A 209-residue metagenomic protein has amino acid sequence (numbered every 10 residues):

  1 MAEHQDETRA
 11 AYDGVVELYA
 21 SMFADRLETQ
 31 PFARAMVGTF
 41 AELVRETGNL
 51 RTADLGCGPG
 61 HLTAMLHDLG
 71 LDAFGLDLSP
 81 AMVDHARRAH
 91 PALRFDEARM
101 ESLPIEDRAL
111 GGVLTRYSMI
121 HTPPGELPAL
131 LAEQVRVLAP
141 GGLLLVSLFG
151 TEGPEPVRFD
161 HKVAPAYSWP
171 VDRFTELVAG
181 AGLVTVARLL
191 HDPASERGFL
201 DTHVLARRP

Functional and structural regions predicted by a protein language model:
M1-T47, E152: Conserved class I S-adenosyl-L-methionine
L50-S102: Class I SAM-dependent methyltransferase SAM/SAH-binding core
E101-V113: A short acidic, Gly/Pro-enriched loop at the edge of an enzyme's catalytic core that lines a small-molecule cofactor
G112-E126: A short SAM/SAH-binding and catalytic strip from SAM-dependent methyltransferases
P128-P140: A short glycine-rich, Lys/Arg-flanked "PGG" loop and its adjoining helix->strand segment in the class I
G141-L148: Conserved beta-strand signature within the Rossmann-like core of class I S-adenosyl-L-methionine
V157-R173: Acceptor-substrate binding/catalytic loop of class I
A194-P209: Core SAM-dependent methyltransferase catalytic element
